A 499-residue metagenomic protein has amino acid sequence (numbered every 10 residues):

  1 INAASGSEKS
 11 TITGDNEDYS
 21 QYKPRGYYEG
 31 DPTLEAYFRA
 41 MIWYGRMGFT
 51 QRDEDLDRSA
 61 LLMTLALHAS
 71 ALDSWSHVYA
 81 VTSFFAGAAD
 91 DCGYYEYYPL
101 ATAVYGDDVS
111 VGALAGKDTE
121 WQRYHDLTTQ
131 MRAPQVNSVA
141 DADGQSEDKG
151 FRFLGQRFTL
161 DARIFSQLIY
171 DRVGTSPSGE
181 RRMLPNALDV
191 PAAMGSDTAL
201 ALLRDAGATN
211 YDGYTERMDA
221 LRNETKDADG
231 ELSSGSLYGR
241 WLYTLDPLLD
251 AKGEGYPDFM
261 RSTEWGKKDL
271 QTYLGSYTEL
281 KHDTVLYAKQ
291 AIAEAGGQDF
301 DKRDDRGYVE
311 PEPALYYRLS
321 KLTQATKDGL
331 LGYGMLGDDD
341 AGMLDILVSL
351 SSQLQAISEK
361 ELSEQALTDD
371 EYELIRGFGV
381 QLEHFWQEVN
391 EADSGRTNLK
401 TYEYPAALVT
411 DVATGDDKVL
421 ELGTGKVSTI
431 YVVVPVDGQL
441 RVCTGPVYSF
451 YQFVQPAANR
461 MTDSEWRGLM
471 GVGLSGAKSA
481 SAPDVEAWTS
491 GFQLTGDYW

Functional and structural regions predicted by a protein language model:
I1-W499: Long, non-catalytic protein-protein interaction scaffolds
